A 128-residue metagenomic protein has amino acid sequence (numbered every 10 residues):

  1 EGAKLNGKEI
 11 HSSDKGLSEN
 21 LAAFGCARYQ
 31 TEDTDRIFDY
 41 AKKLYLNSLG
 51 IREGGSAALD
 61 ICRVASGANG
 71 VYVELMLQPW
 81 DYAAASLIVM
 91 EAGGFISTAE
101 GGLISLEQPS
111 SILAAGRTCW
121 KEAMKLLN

Functional and structural regions predicted by a protein language model:
E1-N6: DPxDG-like acidic metal-binding loop motif
I10-N128: An extended, acidic
